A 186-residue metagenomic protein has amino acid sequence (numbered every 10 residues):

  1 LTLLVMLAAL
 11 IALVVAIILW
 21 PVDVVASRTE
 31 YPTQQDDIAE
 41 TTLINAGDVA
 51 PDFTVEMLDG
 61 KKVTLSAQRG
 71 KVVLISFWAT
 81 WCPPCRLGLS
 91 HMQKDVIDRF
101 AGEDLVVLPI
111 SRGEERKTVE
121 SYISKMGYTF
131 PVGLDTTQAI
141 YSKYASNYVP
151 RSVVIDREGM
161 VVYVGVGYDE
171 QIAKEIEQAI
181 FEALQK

Functional and structural regions predicted by a protein language model:
L1-V49, E177, K186: N-terminal targeting signals for export/organelle localization
I44-G47, D52-V73, F100: A short beta-strand-turn-helix
Q68-K71, G102, Y128-T129, S146-N147: Active-site acidic short loop of glycosyltransferases
R69, F77-K94: Conserved redox-active cysteine motifs that mediate thiol-disulfide chemistry, especially di-cysteine Cys-X(1-2)-Cys
L74-I75, V107: Hydrophobic beta-strand anchors of alpha/beta hydrolase catalytic cores
R86-M126, T136-K143: Structural microenvironment flanking redox-active thiols in thiol-disulfide oxidoreductases
S121-T129, D135-A183: Thiol/disulfide oxidoreductase modules built on the thioredoxin-like
